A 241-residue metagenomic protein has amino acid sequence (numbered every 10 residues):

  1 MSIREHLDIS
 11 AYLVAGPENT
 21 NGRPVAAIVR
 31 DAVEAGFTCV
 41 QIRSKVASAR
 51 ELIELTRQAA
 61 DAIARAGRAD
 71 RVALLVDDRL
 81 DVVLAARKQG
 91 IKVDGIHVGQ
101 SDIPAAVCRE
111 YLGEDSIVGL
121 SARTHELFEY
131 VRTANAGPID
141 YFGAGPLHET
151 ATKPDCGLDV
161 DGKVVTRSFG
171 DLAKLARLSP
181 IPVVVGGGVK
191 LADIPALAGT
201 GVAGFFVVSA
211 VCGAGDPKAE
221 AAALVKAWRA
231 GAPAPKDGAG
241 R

Functional and structural regions predicted by a protein language model:
M1-H97, E114-E126, Y130-D140, K163-V183 (+3 more regions): Conserved N-terminal beta1-alpha1 strand-loop-helix module at the mouth
I42, H148-D155: A short acidic, helix-capping loop that chelates divalent metal ions and anchors anionic groups
G99, D140-H148: Non-cysteine beta-strand/loop elements that form the S-adenosyl-L-methionine
I103-A106: Acidic/glycine-enriched connector segments
R109-E110: Short amphipathic secondary-structure patches
D155-C156, P217: Short, solvent-exposed loop/turn segments at secondary-structure boundaries
C156-G162: Short glycine-enriched, charge-decorated loop/helix-capping segments at active-site entrances that position
